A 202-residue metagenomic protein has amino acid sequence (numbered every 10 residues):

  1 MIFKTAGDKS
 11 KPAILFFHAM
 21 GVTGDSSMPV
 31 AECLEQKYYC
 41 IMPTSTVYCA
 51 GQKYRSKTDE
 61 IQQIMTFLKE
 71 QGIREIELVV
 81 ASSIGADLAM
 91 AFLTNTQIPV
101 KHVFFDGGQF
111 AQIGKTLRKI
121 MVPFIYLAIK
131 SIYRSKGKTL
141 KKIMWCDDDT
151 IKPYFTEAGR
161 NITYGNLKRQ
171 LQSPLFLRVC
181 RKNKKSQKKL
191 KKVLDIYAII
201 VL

Functional and structural regions predicted by a protein language model:
I2-A50: Conserved HGGG/HGGXW glycine-rich cap/lid loop of the alpha/beta-hydrolase fold
F16-M20, S83, A198: Glycine-rich His-Gly loop
P29, A91-N95: Active-site signature of alpha/beta-hydrolase-fold catalytic machinery across serine- and Asp/Cys-nucleophile hydrolases
I41-L78: Active-site loop/oxyanion-hole signature of alpha/beta-hydrolase fold enzymes
V80-G85, A89: Gly/Ala-rich beta-loop-alpha elbow adjacent to hydrolase catalytic centers
T94-S131: Flexible "cap/lid" loop of the alpha/beta hydrolase fold
K115-L117, S131-K184: Conserved alpha/beta-hydrolase catalytic His-Asp/Glu region
S186, K191-A198: Short beta-strand/loop motif that positions the catalytic acidic residue of the alpha/beta-hydrolase fold
